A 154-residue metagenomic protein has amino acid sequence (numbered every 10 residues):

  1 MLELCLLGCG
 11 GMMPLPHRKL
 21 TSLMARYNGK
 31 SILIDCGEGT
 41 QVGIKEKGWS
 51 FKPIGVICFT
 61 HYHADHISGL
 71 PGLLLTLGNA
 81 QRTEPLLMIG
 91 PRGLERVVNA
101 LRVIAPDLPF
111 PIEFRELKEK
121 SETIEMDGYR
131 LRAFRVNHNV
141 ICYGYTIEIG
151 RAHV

Functional and structural regions predicted by a protein language model:
M1-K47, Y145-I147: Conserved beta-strand hairpin/beta-sheet module of binuclear metal-dependent hydrolase folds, prominently
M1-L2, E122-L131: Beta-strand-turn-beta hairpins that frame and shape the catalytic cleft of phosphate-ester-processing enzymes
L4, P111-F114, L131: Generic structural signal for residues in well-ordered beta-strands
P14-H17, D127-R151: Active-site-proximal loop/helix segment associated with metal-binding centers of metalloenzymes
E38-I89, E116-K118: Active-site metal-binding motif and surrounding structural segment of the metallo-beta-lactamase
W49-K52, F110, Y129: Structured loop/turn residues at beta-strand edges in well-structured enzyme cores
R82-K118: Active-site neighborhood of divalent metal-dependent phosphoester bond hydrolases
